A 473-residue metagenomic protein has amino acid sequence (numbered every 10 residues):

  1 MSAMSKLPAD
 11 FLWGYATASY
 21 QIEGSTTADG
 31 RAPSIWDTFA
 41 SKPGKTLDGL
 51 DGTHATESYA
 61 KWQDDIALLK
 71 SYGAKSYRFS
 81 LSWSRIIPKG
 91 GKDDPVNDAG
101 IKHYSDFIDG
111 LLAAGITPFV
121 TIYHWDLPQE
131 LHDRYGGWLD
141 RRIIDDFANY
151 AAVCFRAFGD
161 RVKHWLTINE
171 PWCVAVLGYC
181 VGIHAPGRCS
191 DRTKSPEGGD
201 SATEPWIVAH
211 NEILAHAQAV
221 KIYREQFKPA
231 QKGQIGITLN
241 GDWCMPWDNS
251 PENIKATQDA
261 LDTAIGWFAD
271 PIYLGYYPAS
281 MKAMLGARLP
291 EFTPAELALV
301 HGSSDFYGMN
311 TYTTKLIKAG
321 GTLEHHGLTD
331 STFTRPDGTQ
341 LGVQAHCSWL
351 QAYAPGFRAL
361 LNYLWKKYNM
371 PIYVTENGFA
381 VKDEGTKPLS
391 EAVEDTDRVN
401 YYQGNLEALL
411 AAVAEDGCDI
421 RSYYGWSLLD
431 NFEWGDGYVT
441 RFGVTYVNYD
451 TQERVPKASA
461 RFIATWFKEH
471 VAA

Functional and structural regions predicted by a protein language model:
S2-T46, K89-K92, D98-A473: Active-site region of glycoside hydrolase catalytic domains
D10-L12, S19, T56-Y59, I66 (+1 more regions): A common structural microfeature
A16-A18, S80-S84: Acidic/polar N-terminal loop/beta-strand segments that form early-domain functional surfaces
P33-A67, Y72: Aromatic- and Gly/Pro-rich amphipathic surface segment
K61-S82, G302, F306: Catalytic domains of carbohydrate-active enzymes, especially glycoside hydrolases
